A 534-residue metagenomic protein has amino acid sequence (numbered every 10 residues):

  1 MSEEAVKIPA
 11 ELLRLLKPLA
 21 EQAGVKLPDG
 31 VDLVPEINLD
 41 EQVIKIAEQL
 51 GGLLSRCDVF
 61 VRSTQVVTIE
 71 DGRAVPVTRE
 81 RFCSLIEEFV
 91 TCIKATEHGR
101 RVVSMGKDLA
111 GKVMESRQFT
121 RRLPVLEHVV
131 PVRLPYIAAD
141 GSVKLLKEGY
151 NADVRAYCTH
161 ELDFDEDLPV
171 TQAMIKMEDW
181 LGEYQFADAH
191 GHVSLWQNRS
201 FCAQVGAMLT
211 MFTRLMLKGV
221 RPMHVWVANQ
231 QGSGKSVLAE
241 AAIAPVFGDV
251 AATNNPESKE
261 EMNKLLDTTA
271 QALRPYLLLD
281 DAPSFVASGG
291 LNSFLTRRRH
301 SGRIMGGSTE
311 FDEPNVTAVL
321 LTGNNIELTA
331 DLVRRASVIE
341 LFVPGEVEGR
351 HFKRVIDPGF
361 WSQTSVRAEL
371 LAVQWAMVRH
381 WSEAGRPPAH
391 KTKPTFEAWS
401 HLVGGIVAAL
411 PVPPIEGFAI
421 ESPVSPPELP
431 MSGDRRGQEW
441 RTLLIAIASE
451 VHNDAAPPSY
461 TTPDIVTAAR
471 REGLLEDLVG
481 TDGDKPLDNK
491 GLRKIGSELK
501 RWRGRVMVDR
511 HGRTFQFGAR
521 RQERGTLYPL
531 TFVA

Functional and structural regions predicted by a protein language model:
M1-R199, M216, K264-L265, A270-Q271 (+4 more regions): N-terminal nucleic-acid engagement/recognition segments and initiation subdomains in replication, restriction
A152-I175, E313-T317, I326, A330-I445 (+1 more regions): Phosphate-sensing "switch" segment of ASCE/P-loop ATPases
N198-F212: N-terminal pre-Walker A segment at the start of P-loop NTPase domains
V227-Q230, V237, D249, M262-D267 (+5 more regions): DNA transaction DNA-binding modules
A244-N255, R298-R299, G504-M507: Post-Walker A helix-loop "phosphate-sensing" segment adjacent to the P-loop in P-loop NTPases
L273-Y276, R299-S301, P314-V319: Loop/turn-to-beta-strand initiation segments
P275-T296, N325-R334: Conserved AAA+/SF3 P-loop NTPase catalytic/coupling segment centered on the Walker-B
S288-F311: Conserved catalytic/switch belt of AAA+ P-loop NTPases
